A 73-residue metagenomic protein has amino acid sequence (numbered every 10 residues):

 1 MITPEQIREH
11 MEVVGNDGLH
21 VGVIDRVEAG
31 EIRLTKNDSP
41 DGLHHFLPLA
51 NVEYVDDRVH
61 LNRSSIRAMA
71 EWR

Functional and structural regions predicted by a protein language model:
M1-R73: Peripheral interaction segments used for macromolecular assembly
